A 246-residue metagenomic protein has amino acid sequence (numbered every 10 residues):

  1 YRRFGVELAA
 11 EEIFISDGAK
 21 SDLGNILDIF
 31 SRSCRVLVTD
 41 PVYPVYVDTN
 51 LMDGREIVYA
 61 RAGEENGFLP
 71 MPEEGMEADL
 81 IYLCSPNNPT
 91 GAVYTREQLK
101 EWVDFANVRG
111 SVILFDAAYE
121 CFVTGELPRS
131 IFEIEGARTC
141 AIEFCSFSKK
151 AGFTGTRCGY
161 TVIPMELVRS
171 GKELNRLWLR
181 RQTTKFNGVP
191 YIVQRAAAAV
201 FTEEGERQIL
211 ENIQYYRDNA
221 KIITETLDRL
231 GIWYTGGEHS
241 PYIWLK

Functional and structural regions predicted by a protein language model:
Y1-D104, C121-I134: Conserved core of the PLP fold type I
I13, V36-L37, N50, I81 (+8 more regions): Generic structural signal for small/hydrophobic residues in well-ordered secondary structure, especially within
P41, A117-Y119, S146-F147: Short strand-turn motif at the edge of the Rossmann-like AdoMet-binding core
D53, V108-R109, L230: Helix C-cap/helix->beta junction micro-motif
G136-Q214, K221-E225: Conserved core segment of the aminotransferase class I/II
A198, I213-T224, D228, W233-K246: Conserved glycine-rich beta-strand-loop-beta hairpin in the small C-terminal domain of fold type I
